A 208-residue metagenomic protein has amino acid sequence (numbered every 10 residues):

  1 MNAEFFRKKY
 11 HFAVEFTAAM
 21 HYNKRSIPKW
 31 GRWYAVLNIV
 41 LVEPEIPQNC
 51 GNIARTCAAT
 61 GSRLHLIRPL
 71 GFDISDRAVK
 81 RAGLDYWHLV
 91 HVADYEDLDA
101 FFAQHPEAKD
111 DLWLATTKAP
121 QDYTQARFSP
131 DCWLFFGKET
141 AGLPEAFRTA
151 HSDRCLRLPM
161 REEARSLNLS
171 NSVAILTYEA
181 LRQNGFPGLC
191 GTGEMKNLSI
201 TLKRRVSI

Functional and structural regions predicted by a protein language model:
H11, E15-F16, M20-I208: Post-transcriptional modification and biogenesis factors for structured RNAs of the translation apparatus
